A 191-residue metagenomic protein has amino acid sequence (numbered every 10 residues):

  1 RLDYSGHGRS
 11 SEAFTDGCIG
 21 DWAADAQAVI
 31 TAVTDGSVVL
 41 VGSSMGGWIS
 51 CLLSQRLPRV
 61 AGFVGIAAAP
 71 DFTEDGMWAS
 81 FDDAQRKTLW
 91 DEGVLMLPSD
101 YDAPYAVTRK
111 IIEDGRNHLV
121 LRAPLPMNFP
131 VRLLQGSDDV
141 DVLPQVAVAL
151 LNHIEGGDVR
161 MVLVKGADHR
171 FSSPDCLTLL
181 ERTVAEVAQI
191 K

Functional and structural regions predicted by a protein language model:
R1-S11: Conserved alpha/beta-hydrolase
D16-V33: Alpha/beta-hydrolase active-site loop
G42-G46, S50: Gly/Ala-rich beta-loop-alpha elbow adjacent to hydrolase catalytic centers
R56-V107: Hydrolase active-site cap/lid region
P126-M127, L133-Q135, D139: Short beta-strand/loop motif that positions the catalytic acidic residue of the alpha/beta-hydrolase fold
V140-V146, S172: Conserved alpha/beta-hydrolase "acid-adjacent" motif
I154-R170: Catalytic histidine neighborhood in serine/cysteine hydrolases with alpha/beta-hydrolase-type architecture
A167-L180: Catalytic histidine-centered segment of alpha/beta-hydrolase-like enzymes
